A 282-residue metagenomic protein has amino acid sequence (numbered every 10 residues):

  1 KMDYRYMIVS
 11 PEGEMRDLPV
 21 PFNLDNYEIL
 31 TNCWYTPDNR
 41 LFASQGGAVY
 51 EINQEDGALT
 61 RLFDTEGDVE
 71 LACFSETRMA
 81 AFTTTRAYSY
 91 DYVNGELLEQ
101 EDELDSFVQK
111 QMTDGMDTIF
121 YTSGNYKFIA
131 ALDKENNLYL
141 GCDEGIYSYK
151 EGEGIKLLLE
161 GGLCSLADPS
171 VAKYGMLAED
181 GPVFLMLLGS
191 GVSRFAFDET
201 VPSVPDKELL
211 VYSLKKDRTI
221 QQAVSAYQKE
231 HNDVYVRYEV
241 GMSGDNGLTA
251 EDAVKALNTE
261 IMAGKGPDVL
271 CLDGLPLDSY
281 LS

Functional and structural regions predicted by a protein language model:
K1, A43, A81, L140 (+1 more regions): Residue position within the beta-strands of beta-propeller blades
M2-N23, G47-D64, R86-Y121, I146-L166 (+1 more regions): Surface-exposed loop/turn elements that mediate protein-protein interactions on large endomembrane-trafficking
L18-P19, E76-A80: N-terminal extracellular/periplasmic ectodomains of secretory-pathway proteins
N26-W34: …; additionally, a secondary subgroup of soluble metalloenzymes is captured
C33, E70-L71, T85, Y92-N94 (+2 more regions): Conserved N-terminal structural module of periplasmic/extracytoplasmic solute-binding proteins
R40, A48, R78-M79, N137 (+2 more regions): Generic structural signal for coil-to-beta-strand starts
L277-L281: Extracytoplasmic/secreted cell-surface and envelope-processing proteins
